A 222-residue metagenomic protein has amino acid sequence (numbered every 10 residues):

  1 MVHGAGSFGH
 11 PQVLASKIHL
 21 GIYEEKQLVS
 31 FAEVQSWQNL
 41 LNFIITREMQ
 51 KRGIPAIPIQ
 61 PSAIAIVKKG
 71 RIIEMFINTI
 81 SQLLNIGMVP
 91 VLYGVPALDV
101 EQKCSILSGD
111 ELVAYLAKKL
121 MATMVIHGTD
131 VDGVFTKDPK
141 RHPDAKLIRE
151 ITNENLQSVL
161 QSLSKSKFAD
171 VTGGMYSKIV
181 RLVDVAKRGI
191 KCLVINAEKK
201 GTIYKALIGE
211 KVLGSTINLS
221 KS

Functional and structural regions predicted by a protein language model:
V2-G6, I195-E198: Glycine-rich beta-strand-to-loop/alpha-helix junction loops that act as flexible
A15-A97: Ligand-binding beta-strand-loop-alpha-helix segment within the catalytic cores of soluble metabolic enzymes
E25, V29, S108-I126, K140-S164: Gly/Ser/Thr-rich active-site loops/lids in small-molecule metabolic enzymes that frequently grip phosphoryl groups
E33-T46, P96, K103, E111 (+1 more regions): Polyanion-binding loop/helix "lid" in catalytic or ligand-binding cores
I45, I72-P139: Internal active-site segments that recognize and position negatively charged phosphoryl groups and nucleotide moieties
R47-G53, Y115-T123, D184-G189: Alpha-helix C-terminal capping segments
P55-S62, L120-T136, G189-G201: Glycine-rich phosphate/pyrophosphate-binding loops and their adjacent beta-strand/loop elements at enzyme active sites
T202-S222: Short, basic/aromatic-enriched C-terminal tail that caps enzymatic domains
